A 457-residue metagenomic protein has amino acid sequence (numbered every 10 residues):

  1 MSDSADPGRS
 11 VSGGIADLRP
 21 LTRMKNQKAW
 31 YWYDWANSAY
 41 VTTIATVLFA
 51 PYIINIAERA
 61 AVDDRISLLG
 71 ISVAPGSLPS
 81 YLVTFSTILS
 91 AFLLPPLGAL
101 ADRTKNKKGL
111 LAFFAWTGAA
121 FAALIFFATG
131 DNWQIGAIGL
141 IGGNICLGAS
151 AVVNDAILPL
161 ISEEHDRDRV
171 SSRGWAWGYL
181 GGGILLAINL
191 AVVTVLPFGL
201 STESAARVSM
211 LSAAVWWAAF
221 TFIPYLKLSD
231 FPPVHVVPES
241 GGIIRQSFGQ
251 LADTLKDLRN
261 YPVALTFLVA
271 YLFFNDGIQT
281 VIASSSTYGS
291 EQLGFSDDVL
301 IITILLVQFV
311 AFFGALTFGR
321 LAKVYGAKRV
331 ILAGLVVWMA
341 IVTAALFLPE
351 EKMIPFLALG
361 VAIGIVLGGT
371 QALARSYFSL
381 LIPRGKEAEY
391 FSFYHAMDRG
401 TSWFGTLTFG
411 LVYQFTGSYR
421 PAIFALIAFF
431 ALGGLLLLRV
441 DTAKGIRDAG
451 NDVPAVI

Functional and structural regions predicted by a protein language model:
R9-K28, S229-L268, V456-I457: Juxtamembrane intracellular "pre-TM" segments in multi-pass secondary transporters
T43-G76, A283-L300: Short amphipathic helix-loop junctions that connect adjacent transmembrane helices in Major Facilitator Superfamily/SLC
L69-P75, V192-V215, L411-F430: A membrane-interface helix-boundary motif in multi-pass transporters
F92-N106, F313-A327, Y413: Helix-to-loop junctions at the C-terminal end of transmembrane segments in multipass secondary transporters
A112-D131, V336-E350: C-terminal ends and interior cores of transmembrane alpha-helices in multi-pass membrane transporters/permeases
F121, N132-S150, I354-G369: Hydrophobic core of transmembrane alpha-helices in multi-pass small-molecule transporters, especially MFS/SLC-type
S171-V193, H395-G405: Glycine-rich segments within core transmembrane alpha-helices of 12-TM secondary carriers
K328-Q371: C-terminal transmembrane helical hairpin of 12-TM major facilitator-type secondary transporters
